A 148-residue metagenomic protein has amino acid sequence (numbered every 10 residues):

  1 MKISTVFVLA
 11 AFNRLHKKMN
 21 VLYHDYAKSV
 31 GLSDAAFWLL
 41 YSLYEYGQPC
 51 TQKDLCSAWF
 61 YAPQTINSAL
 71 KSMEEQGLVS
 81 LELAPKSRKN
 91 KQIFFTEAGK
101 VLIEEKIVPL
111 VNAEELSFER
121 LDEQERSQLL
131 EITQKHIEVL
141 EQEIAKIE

Functional and structural regions predicted by a protein language model:
M1, Q124-E148: C-terminal regulatory/oligomerization modules of transcriptional regulators
M1-V30: N-terminal leader segment of winged-helix/HTH proteins
S4, A35-A36, T51, A98 (+1 more regions): N-terminal positioning helix adjacent to the helix-turn-helix/winged-helix DNA-binding module
N13, Y41-G47, I107, Q134: Short, locally clustered residues in the helix-turn-helix/winged-helix DNA-binding domain
L15, M19-L22, L102, K106-F118 (+1 more regions): Alpha-helical linker/hinge and terminal dimerization helices associated with HTH transcriptional regulators
V21-T65: N-terminal helix-turn-helix DNA-binding core of bacterial DNA-binding proteins
D25, S68, S72, K135: Alpha-helical DNA-recognition elements
K71-E131: Charged, amphipathic alpha-helical coiled-coil/dimerization segments
